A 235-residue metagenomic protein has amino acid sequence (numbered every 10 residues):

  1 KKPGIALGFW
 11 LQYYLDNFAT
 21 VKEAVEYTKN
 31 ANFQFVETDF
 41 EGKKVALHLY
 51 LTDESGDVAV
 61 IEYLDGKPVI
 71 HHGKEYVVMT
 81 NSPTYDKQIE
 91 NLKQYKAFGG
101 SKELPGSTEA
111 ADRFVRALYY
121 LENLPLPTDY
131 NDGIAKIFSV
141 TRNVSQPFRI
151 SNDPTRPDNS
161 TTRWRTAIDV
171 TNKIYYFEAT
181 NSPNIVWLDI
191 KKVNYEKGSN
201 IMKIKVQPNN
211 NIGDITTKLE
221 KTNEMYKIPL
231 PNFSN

Functional and structural regions predicted by a protein language model:
K1-F18: N-terminal accessory/precursor segments of enzymes
G8, T28-N32, F138: Short, hydrophobic/amphipathic alpha-helical packing segments that form internal helix faces or helix-helix interfaces
Y14, F18-I61: Aromatic- and glycine-enriched pocket-lining scaffold segments that form the walls of small-molecule binding clefts
V36, K44-V45, E54, V77-N235: C-terminus-biased signal that marks the final domain/tail of proteins
D53-G56, E62-K67, H72-K74, D169-N172: Short acidic-glycine loop/turn motifs at beta-strand connectors
